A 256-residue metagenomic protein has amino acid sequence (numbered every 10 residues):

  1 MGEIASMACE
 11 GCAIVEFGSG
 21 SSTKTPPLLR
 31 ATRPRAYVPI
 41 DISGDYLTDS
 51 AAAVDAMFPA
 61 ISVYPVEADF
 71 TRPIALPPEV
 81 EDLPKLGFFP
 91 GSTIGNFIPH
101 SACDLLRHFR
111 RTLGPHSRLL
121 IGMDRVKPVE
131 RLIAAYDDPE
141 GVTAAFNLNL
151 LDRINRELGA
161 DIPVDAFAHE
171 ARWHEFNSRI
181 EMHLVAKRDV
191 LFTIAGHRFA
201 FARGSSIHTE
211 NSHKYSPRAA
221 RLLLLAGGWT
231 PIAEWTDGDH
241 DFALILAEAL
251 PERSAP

Functional and structural regions predicted by a protein language model:
M1-G11: Conserved alpha-helix/loop element of class I SAM-dependent methyltransferases that forms part of the SAM/SAH-binding
E10-G20: Conserved class I S-adenosyl-L-methionine
S21-R33: Conserved SAM-binding loop of SAM-dependent methyltransferases across substrates and taxa, primarily the Class I
R35-D41: Conserved SAM-binding motif I beta-strand of class I
S43-D45: Conserved SAM/SAH-binding beta-strand->alpha-helix loop
N96-H108: A short, conserved alpha-helix within the catalytic core of class I
R111-V126: Conserved beta-strand signature within the Rossmann-like core of class I S-adenosyl-L-methionine
R131-W229: Substrate-binding/catalytic lobe of Class I Rossmann-like enzymes that use SAM or dcSAM, i.e., the mid-to-C-terminal
